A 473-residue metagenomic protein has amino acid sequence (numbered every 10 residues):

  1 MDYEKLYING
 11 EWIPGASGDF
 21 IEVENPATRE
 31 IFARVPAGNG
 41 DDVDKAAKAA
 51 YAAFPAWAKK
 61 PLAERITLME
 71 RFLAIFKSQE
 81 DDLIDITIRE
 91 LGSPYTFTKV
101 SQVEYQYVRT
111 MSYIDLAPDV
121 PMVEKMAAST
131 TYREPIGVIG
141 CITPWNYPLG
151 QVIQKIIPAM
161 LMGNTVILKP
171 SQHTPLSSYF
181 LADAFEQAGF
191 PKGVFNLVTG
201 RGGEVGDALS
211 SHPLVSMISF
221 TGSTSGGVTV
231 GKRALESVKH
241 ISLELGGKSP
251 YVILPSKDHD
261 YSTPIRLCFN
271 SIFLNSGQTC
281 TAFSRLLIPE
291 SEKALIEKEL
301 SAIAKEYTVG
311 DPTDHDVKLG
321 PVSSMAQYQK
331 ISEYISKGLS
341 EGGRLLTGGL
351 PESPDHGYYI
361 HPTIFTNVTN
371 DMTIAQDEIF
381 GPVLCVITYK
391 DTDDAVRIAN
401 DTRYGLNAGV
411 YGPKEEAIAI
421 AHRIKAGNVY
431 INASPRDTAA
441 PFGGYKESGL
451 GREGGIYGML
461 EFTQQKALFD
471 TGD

Functional and structural regions predicted by a protein language model:
M1-A127, S323: N-terminal Rossmann-like NAD(P)+-binding subdomain of aldehyde/semialdehyde dehydrogenases
P26, G40-V43, L62, E80 (+4 more regions): Residues at or immediately preceding the N-termini of alpha-helices
T28-R34, V215, V252, T308 (+4 more regions): Conserved C-terminal structural/oligomerization subdomain of aldehyde/semialdehyde dehydrogenase
R29, R65, T87, G163 (+8 more regions): Residue-level signal for inorganic ion chemistry
F54, A58, L73-E80, I84 (+18 more regions): Structural signal for hydrophobic packing residues in well-ordered secondary-structure cores of soluble enzyme domains
P121-T263, Y389: Rossmann-like NAD(P) dinucleotide-binding subdomain of oxidoreductase/dehydrogenase enzymes
G206-D207, I265, V396, I418: Short hydrophobic/charged patches on amphipathic alpha-helices used for structural packing and interfaces
S225-T369, I431: ALDH superfamily catalytic-core signature
